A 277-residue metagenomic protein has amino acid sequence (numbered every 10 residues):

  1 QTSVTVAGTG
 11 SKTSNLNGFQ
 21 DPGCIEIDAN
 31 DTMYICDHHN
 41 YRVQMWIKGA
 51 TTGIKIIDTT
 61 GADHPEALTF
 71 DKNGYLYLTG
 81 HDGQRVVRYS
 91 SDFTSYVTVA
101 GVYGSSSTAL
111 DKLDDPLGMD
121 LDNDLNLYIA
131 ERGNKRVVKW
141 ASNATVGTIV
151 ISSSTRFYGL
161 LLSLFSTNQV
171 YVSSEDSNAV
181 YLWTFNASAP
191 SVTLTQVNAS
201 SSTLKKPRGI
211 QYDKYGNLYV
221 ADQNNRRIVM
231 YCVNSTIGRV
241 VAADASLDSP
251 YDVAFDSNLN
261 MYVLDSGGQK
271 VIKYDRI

Functional and structural regions predicted by a protein language model:
Q1-S14, I25-I27, M33: An edge-strand/N-cap motif at the start of beta-rich repeat modules
T5-L16, I54-D58, V97-A109, V146-S152 (+2 more regions): A short beta-strand motif characteristic of beta-propeller blades
N15-N30, T60-L76, S105-L127, S153-V170 (+2 more regions): Beta-rich, blade/repeat-based domains predominating in secreted/periplasmic proteins but also intracellular
Y34-D37, L76-G80, Y128-A130, K139 (+3 more regions): Residue position within the beta-strands of beta-propeller blades
H38, H81, S91, D124 (+9 more regions): Short loop/turn segments immediately following the C-termini of beta-strands
Y41-M45, Q84-R88, T98, K135-K139 (+3 more regions): A short loop-to-beta-strand structural motif that recurs across blades of beta-propeller domains
W46-T51, S90-T94, W140-T145, T184-S188 (+2 more regions): Short loop/turn segments that connect beta-strands within beta-propeller blades
S249-I277: Blade-level signature of beta-propeller repeat domains, shared across WD40, Kelch, NHL, RCC1 and BNR/Asp-box propellers
